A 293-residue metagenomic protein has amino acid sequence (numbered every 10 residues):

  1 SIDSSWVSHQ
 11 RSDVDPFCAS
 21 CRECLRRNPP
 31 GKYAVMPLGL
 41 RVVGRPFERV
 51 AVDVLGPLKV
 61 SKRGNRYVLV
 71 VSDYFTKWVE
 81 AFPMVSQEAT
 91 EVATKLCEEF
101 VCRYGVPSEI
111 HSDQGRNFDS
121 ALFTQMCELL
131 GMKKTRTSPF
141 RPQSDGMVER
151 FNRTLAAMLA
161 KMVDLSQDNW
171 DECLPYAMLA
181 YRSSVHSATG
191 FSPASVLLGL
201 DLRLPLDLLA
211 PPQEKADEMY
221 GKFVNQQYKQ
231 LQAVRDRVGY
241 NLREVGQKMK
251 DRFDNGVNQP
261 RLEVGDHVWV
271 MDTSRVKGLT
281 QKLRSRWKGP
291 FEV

Functional and structural regions predicted by a protein language model:
H9-L25: Conserved short alpha-helical interface segments
V14, D53, K77, L96 (+1 more regions): Conserved hydrophobic/aromatic pocket- or pore-lining residues that grip, position, or stack substrates in active sites
A19-C21, N28, R45-R49, V106-P107 (+2 more regions): Domain-scale segment recognizer with a strong primary affinity for retroviral/LTR-retrotransposon integrase
K32-A51: Structured nucleic-acid-interacting core domains from mobile-element enzymes and related host factors, especially RNase
P46-P83: An active-site-proximal beta-strand-loop segment
T76-W78, C102-E109: Short, surface-exposed connector motifs at secondary-structure boundaries
F82-R103: Active-site beta-loop-alpha junctions of metal-dependent nucleic acid enzymes, especially the RNase H-like/DDE
P83, E109-D113: Short catalytic-loop micro-motif centered on adjacent basic/acidic residues
